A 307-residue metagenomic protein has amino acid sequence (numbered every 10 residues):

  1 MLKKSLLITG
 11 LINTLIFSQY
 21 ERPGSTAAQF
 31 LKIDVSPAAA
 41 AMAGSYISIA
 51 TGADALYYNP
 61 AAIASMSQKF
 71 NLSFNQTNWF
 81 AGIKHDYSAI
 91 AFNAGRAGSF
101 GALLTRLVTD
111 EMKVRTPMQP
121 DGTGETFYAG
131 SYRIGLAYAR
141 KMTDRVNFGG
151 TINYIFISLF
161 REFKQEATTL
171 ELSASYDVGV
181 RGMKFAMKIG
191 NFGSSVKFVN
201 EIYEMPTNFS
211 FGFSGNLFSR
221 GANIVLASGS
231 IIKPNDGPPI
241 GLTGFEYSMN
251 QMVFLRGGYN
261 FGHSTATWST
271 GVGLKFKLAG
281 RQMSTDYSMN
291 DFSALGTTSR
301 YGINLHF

Functional and structural regions predicted by a protein language model:
L2-T9: Sec-dependent signal peptide recognition, specifically the positively charged N-region followed immediately by
S5, T14-L15, L274: Short non-domain terminal segments
G10-S18: Hydrophobic h-region of N-terminal signal peptides that target proteins for export in Gram-negative bacteria
Q19-F307: Subset of outer-membrane beta-barrel
